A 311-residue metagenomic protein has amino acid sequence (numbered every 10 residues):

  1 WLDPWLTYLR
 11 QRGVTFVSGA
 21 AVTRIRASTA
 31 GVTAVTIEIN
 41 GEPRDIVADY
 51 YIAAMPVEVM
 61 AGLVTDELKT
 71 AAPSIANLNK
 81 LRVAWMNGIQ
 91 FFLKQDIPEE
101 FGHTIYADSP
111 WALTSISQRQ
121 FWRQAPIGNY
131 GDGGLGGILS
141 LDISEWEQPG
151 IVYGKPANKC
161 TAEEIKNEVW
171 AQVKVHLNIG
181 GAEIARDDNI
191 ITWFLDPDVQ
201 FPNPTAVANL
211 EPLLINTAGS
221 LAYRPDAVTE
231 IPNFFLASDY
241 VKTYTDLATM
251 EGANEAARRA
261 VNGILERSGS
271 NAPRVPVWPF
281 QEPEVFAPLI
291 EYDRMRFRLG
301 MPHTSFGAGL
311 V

Functional and structural regions predicted by a protein language model:
W1-Y50: Helical element adjacent to the flavin cofactor pocket in flavoenzyme catalytic cores
L2, T7-L9, A112-N129, L299-V311: Contiguous hydrophobic segments
V22-A30, L195-Q200, F280-V285: Short, internal active-site loops enriched in acidic
T36, A48-Y50, M55-R224, V228-E255 (+3 more regions): C-terminal segments that line or cap access tunnels to active or ligand-binding sites in enzymes and enzyme-associated
G263-V311: Active-site-proximal substrate-binding core of FAD-dependent oxidoreductases
